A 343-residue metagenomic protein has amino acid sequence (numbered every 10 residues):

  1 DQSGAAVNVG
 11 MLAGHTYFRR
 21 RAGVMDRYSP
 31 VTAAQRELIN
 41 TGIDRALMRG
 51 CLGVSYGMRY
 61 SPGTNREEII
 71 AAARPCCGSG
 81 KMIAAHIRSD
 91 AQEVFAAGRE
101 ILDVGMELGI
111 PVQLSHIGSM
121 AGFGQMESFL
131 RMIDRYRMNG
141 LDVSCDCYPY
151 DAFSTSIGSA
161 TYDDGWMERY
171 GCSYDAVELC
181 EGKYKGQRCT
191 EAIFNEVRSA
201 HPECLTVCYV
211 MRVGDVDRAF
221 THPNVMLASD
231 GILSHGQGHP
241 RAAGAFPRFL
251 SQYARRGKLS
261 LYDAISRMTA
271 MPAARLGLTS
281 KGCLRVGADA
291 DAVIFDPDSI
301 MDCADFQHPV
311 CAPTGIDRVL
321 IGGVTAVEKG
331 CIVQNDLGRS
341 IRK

Functional and structural regions predicted by a protein language model:
Q2-G4, R45-M48, A73-G78, L102-G109 (+1 more regions): Acidic (Asp/Glu)-rich catalytic clusters
A6, M11-A13, R19-A33, E37-L52 (+2 more regions): Active-site neighborhoods of metal-dependent hydrolases
V9, H15, G50, H86 (+7 more regions): Divalent metal-coordination and catalytic microenvironments
Y17-R20, S61-T64, D90-V94, M120-G124 (+6 more regions): Flexible loop/turn segments at secondary-structure boundaries
R45-I101: Divalent metal-binding pocket/active-site signature
E100-L108, A219, P240-F246, P309-C311: Flexible glycine/proline-rich, aromatic-decorated loop/lid segments
V207-V210, V216, S260-I265, A273-V310: Acidic, glycine-enriched loop/beta-strand segments at the rims of small-molecule binding/catalytic pockets
D217-N224, S229-D230, A245, V293-R339: C-terminal cap of metal-dependent C-N hydrolases
